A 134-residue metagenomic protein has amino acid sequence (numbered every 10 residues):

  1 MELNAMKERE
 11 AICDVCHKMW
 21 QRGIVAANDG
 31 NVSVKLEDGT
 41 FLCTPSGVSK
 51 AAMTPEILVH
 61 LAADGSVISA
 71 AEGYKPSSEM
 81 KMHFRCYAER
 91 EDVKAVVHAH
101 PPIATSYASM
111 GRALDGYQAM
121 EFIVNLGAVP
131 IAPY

Functional and structural regions predicted by a protein language model:
M1-Y134: Glycine-rich flexible loops
